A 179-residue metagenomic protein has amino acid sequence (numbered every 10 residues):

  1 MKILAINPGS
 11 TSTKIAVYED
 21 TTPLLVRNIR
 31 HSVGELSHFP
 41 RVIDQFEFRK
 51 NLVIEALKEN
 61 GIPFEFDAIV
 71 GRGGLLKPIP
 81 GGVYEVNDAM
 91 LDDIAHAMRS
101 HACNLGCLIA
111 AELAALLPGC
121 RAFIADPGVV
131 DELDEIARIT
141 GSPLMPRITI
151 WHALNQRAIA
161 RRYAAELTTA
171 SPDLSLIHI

Functional and structural regions predicted by a protein language model:
M1, F64, G119-C120: A structural micro-motif
I3-D44: Short glycine-rich, Thr/Ser-proximal phosphate-binding strand/loop in the N-terminal lobe of ATP-dependent enzymes
F48-N60, I159: Short, well-ordered amphipathic alpha-helical segments that serve as non-catalytic structural scaffolds within diverse
L57-A102, V129-L144: Short beta-strand-loop/turn "lid" adjacent to the catalytic site in phosphate-handling enzymes
A68-G71, R121-P127, A170, L174-S175: General beta-strand structural signal in soluble alpha/beta enzymes
L105-G106, W151-A170: Active-site glycine-rich loop that binds ribose-phosphate moieties when present
L108-F123: A structural motif corresponding to the C-terminal end of an alpha-helix and its immediate exit/capping segment
I177-I179: Conserved small/polar residues in nucleotide/adenosyl-binding loops
